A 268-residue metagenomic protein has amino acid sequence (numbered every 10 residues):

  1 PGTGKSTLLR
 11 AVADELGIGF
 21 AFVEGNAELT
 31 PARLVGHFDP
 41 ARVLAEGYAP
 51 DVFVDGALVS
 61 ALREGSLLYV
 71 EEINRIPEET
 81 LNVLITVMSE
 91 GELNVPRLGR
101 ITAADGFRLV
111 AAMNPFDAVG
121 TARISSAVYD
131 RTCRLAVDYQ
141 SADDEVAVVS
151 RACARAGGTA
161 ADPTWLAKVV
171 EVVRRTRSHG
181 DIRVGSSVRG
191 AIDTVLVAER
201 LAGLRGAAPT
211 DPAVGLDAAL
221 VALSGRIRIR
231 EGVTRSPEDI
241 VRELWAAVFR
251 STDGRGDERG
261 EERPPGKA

Functional and structural regions predicted by a protein language model:
P1-T164, E171: AAA+ P-loop NTPase catalytic core and its hallmark functional loops
H37, R131, V148, A152 (+4 more regions): Residues that form generic nucleotide/phosphate-binding pockets
A41, A198-L201, A222, R226: Phosphate/oxyanion-binding loops and surfaces in catalytic or ligand/nucleic-acid-binding neighborhoods
A57, D144, V148, T164 (+4 more regions): Exposed alpha-helical structural elements
V148, S186, E261-P265: Intrinsically disordered, low-complexity segments enriched in glycine/proline and serine/threonine
A156-T210: Conserved AAA+ ATPase small/helical "lid" subdomain
R205-A268: C-terminal engagement/docking regions of AAA+ P-loop ATPases
